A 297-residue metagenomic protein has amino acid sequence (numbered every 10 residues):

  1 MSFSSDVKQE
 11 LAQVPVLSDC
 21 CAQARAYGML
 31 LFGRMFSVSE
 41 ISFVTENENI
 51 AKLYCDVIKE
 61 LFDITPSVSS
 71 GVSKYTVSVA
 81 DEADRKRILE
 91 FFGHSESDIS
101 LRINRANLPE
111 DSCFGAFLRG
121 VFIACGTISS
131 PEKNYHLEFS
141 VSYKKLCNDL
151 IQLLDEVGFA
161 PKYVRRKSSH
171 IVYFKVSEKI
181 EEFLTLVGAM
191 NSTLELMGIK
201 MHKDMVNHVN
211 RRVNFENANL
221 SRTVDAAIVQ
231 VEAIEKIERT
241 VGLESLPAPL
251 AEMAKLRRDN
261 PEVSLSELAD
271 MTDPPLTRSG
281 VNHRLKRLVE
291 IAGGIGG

Functional and structural regions predicted by a protein language model:
M1-E40, V44-I58, M271, K286: N-terminal, positively charged regions that mediate nucleic acid binding
P15-Q23, N107-F114, E244, A248: Structural motif
G28, G120, V281: A residue-level signal for conserved active-site and pocket-lining positions in enzyme catalytic cores
R34, T45, K52, D56 (+1 more regions): DNA-contacting interfaces and partner/effector-binding or oligomerization modules in DNA-centric proteins
S37-I41, E132-N134, S264-S266: Short acidic, hydrophobic short linear motifs in intrinsically disordered regions
I41, T45, L108, L137 (+3 more regions): Generic amphipathic alpha-helical segments used as scaffolds and interaction surfaces in large, multi-domain proteins
L186-K286: Extended mid-to-C-terminal alpha-helical interaction segments
L285-G297: Short, solvent-exposed alpha-helical "recognition" segments
